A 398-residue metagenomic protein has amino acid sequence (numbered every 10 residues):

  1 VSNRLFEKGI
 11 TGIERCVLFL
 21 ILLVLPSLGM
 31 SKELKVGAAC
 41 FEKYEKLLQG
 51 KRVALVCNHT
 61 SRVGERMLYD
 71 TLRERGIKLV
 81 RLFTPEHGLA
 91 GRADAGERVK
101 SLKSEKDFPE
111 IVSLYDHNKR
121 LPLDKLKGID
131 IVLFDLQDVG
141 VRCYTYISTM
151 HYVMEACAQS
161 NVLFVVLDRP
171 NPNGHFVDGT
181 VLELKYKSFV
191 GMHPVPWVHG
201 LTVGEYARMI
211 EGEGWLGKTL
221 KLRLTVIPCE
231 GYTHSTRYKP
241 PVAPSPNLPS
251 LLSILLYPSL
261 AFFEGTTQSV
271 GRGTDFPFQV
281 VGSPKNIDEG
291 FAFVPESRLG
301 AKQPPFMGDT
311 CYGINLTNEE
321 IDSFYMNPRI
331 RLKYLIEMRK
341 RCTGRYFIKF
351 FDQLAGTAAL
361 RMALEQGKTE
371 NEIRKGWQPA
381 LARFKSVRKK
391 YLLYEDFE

Functional and structural regions predicted by a protein language model:
L22-M30: Hydrophobic h-region of N-terminal signal peptides that target proteins for export in Gram-negative bacteria
V80-E86: Short internal beta-strands
G91-A95, V165-K187: Glycine-rich, charge-decorated loop segments at or immediately adjacent to ligand/cofactor-binding or catalytic sites
V99-G128, V141: Glycine-rich oxoanion-binding loops at beta->alpha junctions
D138-M150: Glycine/threonine-rich flexible loop motifs
K187-Y257: Conserved anion/nucleotide-ligand pocket segment
E230-M307: Glycine-rich, aromatic-lined ligand/substrate-binding cores of catalytic and carbohydrate-binding domains
P277, V281-Q378: Conserved functional hotspot residues or short segments at active or partner-binding sites across diverse domains
